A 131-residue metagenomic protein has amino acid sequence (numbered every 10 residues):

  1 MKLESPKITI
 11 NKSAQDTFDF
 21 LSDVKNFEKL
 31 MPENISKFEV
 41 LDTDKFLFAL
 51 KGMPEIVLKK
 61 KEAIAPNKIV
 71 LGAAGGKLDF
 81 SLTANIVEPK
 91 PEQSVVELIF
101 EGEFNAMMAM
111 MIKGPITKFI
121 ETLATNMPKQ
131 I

Functional and structural regions predicted by a protein language model:
M1-E39, K45: Hydrophobic ligand-binding cavity/cleft-lining segments
K2-K7, K45, E55, K68 (+2 more regions): Intrinsic-disorder/low-complexity, polar/charged segments enriched in Ser/Thr/Lys/Arg/Asp/Glu/Gln
T9-S13, K51, A63, V87-P89 (+1 more regions): Solvent-exposed residues in well-ordered beta-strands and their adjoining turns, especially edge/terminal strands
D16, I56-L58, V70, S81 (+1 more regions): Short acidic, gly/pro-rich beta-turn/loop elements at beta-sheet edges and active-site/ligand-binding grooves
K29, E39-K77: Glycine-rich portal/gate segments that line the openings of hydrophobic small-molecule binding cavities
A74-T125: Beta-strand/loop substructures that line and gate deep hydrophobic ligand-binding cavities in soluble
